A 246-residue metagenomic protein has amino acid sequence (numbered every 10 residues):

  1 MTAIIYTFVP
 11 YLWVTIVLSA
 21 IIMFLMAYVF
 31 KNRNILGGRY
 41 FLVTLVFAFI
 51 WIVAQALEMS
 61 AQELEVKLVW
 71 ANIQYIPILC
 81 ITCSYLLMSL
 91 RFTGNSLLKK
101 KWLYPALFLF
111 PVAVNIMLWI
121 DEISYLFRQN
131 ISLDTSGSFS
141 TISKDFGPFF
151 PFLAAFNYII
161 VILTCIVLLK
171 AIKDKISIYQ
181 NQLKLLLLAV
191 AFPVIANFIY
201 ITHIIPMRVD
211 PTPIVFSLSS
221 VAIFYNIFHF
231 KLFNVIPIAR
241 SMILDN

Functional and structural regions predicted by a protein language model:
M1-I5, I131-F149: Juxtamembrane membrane-water interface segments that cap and precede transmembrane helices
I5-I22, R33-F127, P148-I159, V209-S217: Individual alpha-helical transmembrane segments in multi-pass integral membrane proteins
F8, L12-T15, I22, V43 (+3 more regions): Interfacial "cap-and-anchor" motif at the non-cytosolic start of specific transmembrane alpha-helices
A20-Y28, S84-M88, N157-S177, I223-F230: Alpha-helical transmembrane segments in multipass membrane proteins, preferentially the mid-helix core
A27-K31, N115-W119, N197-I204: Hydrophobic alpha-helical transmembrane segments
V29-G38, E63-V69, F92-L98, T164-L185 (+1 more regions): Transmembrane alpha-helical segments that serve as helix-helix packing and pore/cofactor-lining elements in multipass
W51, L163-V167, P193: Generic structural signal for well-ordered, non-membrane alpha-helices
R91-G94, M242-N246: Membrane-interface module
